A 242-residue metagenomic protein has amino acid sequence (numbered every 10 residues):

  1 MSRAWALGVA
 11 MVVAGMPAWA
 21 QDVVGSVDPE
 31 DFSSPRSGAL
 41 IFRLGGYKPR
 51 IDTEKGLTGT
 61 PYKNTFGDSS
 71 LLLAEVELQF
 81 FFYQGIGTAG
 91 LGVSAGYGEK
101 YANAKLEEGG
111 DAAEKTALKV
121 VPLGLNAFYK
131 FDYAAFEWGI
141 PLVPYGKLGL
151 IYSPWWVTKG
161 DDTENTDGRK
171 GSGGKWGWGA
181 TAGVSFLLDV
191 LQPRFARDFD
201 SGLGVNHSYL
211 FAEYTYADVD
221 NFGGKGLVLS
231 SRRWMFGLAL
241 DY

Functional and structural regions predicted by a protein language model:
A6-G15: Bacterial N-terminal signal peptides
A20-F81, N221-V228, A239-D241: Short glycine/proline- and aromatic-enriched beta-strand/turn motifs that initiate or cap beta-hairpins
P29-S37, F81-A89, D132-L142, D189-S208: Short loop/turn motifs that connect adjacent beta-strands in outer-membrane beta-barrel proteins
G38-L40, S70-V76, V121-A127, P144 (+2 more regions): Hydrophobic, lipid-facing positions within transmembrane beta-strands of outer-membrane proteins
L44-R50, A95-Y101, F131, L150-T158 (+3 more regions): Transmembrane beta-strands of outer-membrane beta-barrel pores
P49-S70, G98-L123, P154-K175, G223-L227: Extracellular/periplasm-exposed beta-strand and loop segments of Gram-negative cell-envelope proteins, dominated by
E75-G160: Gram-negative (and chloroplast) outer-membrane scaffold detector with strong preference for beta-barrel transmembrane
S185-Y242: Predominantly the C-terminal beta-signal and adjacent terminal strand-loop region of outer-membrane beta-barrel
